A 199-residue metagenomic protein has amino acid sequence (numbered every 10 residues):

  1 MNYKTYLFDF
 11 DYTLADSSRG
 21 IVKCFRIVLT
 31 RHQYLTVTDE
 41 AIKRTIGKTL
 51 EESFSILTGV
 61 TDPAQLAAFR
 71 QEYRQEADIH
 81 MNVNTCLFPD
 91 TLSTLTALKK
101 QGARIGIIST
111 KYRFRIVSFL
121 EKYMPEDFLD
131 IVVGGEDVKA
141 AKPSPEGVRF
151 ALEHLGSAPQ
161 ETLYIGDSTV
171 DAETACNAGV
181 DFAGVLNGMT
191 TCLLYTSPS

Functional and structural regions predicted by a protein language model:
N2-S93, Q101: N-terminal helical cap/lid subdomain that shapes the substrate entry/recognition surface in HAD-like hydrolases
V37-A41, A64-Q65, D127-I131, P159-L163: Short acidic capping loops at alpha-helix termini that bridge into adjacent secondary structure
T94-L120: Substrate-recognition element of Asp-dependent hydrolases with the DxDx(T/V) motif
F128-A140: A short, structured active-site edge motif that brings together acidic residues
P143-V170: Conserved Lys-Pro-Asp/Glu-containing loop-to-beta segment of HAD-superfamily phosphomonoesterases, centered on
Y164-L194: Acidic, Mg2+-coordinating phosphoryl-transfer loop and its flanking beta/alpha structural elements, shared across
Y195-S199: Conserved small/polar residues in nucleotide/adenosyl-binding loops
